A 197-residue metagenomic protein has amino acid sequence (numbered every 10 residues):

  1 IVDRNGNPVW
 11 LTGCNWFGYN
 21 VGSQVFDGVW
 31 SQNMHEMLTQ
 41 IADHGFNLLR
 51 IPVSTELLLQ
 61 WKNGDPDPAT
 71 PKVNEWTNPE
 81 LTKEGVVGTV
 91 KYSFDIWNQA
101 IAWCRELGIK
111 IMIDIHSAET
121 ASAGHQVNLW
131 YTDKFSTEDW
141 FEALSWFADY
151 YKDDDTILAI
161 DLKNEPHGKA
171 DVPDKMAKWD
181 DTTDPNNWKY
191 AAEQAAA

Functional and structural regions predicted by a protein language model:
I1, N5-A197: Active-site mouth of glycoside hydrolases
